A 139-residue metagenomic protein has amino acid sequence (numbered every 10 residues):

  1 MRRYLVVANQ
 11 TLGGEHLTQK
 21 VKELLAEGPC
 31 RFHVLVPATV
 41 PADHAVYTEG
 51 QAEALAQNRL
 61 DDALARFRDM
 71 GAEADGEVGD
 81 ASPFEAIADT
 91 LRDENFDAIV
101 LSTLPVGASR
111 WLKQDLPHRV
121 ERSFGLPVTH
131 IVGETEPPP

Functional and structural regions predicted by a protein language model:
M1-Y47, L126, H130-G133: Small/aliphatic-rich secondary-structure junction motif
R3, A98-V100: Structural motif
R31-F32, E53, D69: Positively charged, small/polar-rich N-terminal and surface patches that mediate targeting and assembly and bind
Y47-Q57: Glycine- and acidic-residue-enriched helix-capping/strand-helix junction motifs
M70-A98: Structural beta-alpha unit
S102-R119: Glycine-rich, Arg-bearing micro-motifs that act as flexible, cationic patches
E136-P139: Glycine-rich, charge-decorated loop segments at or immediately adjacent to ligand/cofactor-binding or catalytic sites
